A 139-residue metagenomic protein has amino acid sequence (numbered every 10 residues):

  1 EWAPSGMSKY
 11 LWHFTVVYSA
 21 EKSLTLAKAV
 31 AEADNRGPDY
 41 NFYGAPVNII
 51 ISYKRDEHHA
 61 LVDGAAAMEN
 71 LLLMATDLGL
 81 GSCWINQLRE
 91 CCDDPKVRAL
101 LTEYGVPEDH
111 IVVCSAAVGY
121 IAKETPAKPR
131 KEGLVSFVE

Functional and structural regions predicted by a protein language model:
E1-E139: Acidic, surface-exposed loops and disordered segments
